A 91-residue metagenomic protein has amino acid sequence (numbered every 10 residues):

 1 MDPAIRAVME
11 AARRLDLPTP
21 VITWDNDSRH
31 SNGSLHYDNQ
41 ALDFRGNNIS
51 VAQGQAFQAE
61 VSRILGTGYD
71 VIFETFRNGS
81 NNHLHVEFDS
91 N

Functional and structural regions predicted by a protein language model:
M1-G33: Extended, low-complexity, intrinsically disordered C-terminal regulatory tails of eukaryotic serine/threonine kinases
R29-S34, D38-N91: Catalytic cores and adjacent binding grooves of peptidoglycan-active enzymes
